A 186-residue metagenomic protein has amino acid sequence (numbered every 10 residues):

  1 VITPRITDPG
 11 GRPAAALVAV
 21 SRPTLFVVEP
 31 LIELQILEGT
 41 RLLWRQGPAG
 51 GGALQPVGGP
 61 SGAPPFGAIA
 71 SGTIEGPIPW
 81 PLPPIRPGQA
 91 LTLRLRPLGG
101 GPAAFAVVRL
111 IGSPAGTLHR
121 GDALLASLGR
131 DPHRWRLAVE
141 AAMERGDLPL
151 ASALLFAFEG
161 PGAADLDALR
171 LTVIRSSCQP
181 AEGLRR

Functional and structural regions predicted by a protein language model:
P4-G11, A15, P87, L98-A141: Extended, polar beta-sheet/loop recognition surfaces of beta-rich domains that mediate binding to diverse ligands
P13-E29: Contiguous beta-strand segments within globular domains
E33-L37: Beta-strand signatures of extracellular beta-sandwich domains
L42-Q55, G59-I74: Solvent-exposed serine/threonine-rich low-complexity stretches and specific carbohydrate-binding patches
E75-P79: Short S/T/G- and acidic-enriched coil/turn segments that sit immediately N-terminal to beta-strands in beta-sandwich
L82-Q89: Surface-exposed, short loops/turns at beta-strand junctions within beta-sandwich domains
L125-R186: Alpha-helical protein-protein interaction scaffolds
